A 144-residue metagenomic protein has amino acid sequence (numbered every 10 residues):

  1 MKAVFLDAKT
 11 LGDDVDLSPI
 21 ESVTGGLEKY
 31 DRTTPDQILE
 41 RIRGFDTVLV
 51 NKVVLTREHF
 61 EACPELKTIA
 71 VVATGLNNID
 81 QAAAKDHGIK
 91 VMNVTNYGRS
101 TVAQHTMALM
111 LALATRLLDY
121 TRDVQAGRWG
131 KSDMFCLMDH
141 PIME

Functional and structural regions predicted by a protein language model:
M1-F45: N-terminal glycine-/charge-rich "phosphate-binding" loop or analogous flexible N-terminal tail
L27-T33, V50-K52, A126-C136: Short gly/ser/thr-rich secondary-structure transition/capping motifs
D31, V72-A73, I89-S100: Short beta->alpha connector loops at strand-helix junctions that form conserved, small/polar/Pro-enriched
R41-I42, F60-C63, I142: A short, aliphatic-rich alpha-helical micro-motif
V54-L66, Q81: Rossmann-fold NAD(P) dinucleotide-binding segment
N77-I89: Rossmann-fold NAD(P)-binding glycine/threonine-rich loop
H87, T95-E144: Phosphate-binding beta-alpha-beta segment of Rossmann-like dinucleotide-binding domains, i.e., the NAD(P)
